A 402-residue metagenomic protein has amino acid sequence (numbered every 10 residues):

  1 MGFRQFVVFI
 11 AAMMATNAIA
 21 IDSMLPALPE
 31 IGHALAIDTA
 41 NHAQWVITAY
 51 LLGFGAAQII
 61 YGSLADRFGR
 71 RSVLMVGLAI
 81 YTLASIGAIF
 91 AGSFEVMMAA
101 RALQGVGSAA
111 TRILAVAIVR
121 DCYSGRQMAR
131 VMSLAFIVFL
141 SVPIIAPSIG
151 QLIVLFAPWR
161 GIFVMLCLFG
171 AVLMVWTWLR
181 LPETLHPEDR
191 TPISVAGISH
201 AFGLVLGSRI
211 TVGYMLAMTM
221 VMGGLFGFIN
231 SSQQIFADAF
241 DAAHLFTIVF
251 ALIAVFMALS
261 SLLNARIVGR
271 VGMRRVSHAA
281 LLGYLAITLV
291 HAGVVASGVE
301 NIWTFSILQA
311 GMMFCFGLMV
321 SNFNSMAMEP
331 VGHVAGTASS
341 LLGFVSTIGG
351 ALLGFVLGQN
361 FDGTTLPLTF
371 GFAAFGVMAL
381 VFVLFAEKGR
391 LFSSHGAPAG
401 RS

Functional and structural regions predicted by a protein language model:
L28-A56: Extracellular/periplasmic helix-loop-helix junction of adjacent transmembrane segments in MFS-like secondary
G55-E95: Conserved MFS/SLC helix-loop-helix module at the cytosolic interface between two early adjacent transmembrane helices
G69, F90-V96, G107, S124 (+1 more regions): Helix-breaking motifs and short loop linkers at transmembrane-helix boundaries and internal kinks in secondary membrane
I80-G87, E95-L103, W303-G311: Paired small-residue
V96, G125-R126, R130-L179, L185 (+1 more regions): Helix-loop-helix hairpin linking two adjacent transmembrane segments in secondary transporters
A100-S141: Cytoplasmic helix-loop-helix junction between adjacent transmembrane helices in 12-TM secondary transporters
P182-Y214: Juxtamembrane intracellular "pre-TM" segments in multi-pass secondary transporters
R275-F323: C-terminal transmembrane helical hairpin of 12-TM major facilitator-type secondary transporters
